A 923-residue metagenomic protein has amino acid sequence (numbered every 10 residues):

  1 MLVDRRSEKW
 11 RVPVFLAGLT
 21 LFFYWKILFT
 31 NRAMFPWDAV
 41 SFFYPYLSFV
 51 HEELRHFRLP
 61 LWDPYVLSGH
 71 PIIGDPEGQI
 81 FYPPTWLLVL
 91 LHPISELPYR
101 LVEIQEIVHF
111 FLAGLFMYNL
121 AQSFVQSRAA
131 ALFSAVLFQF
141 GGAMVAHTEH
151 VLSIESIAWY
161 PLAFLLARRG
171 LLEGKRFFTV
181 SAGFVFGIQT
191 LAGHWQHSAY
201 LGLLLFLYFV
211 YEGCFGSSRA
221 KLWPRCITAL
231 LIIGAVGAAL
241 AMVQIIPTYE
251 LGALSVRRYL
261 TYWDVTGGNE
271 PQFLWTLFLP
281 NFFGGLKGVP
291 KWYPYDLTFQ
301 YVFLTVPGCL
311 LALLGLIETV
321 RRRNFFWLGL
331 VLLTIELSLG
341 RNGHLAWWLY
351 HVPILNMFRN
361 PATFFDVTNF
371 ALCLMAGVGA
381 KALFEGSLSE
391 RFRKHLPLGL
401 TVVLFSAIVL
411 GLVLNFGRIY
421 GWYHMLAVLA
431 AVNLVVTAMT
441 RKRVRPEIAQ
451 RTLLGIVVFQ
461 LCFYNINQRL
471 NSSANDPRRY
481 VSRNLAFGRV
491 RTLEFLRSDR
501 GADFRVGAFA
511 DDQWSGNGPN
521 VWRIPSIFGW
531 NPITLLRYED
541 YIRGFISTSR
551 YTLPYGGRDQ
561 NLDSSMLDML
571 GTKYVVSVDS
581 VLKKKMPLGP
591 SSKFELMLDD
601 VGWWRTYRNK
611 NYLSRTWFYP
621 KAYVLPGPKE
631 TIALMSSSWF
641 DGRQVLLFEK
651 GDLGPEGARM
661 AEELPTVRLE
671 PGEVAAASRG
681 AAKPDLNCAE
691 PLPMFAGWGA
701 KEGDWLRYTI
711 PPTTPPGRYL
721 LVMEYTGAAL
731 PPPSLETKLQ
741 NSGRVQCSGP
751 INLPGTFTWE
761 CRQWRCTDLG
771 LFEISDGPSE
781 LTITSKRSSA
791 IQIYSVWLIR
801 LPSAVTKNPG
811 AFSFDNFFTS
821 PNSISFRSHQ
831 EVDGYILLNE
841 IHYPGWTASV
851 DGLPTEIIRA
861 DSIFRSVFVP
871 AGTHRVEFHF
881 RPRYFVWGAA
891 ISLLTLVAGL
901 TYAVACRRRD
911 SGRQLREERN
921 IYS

Functional and structural regions predicted by a protein language model:
D4-E77, Y249-V256, S473-D476, S482-W522 (+1 more regions): Hydrophobic alpha-helical membrane-insertion signals
L16-L19, I107, L112-F124, R128-C214 (+3 more regions): Membrane-embedded helix bundles of polyisoprenyl
T20-G114, V136-I157, A253-Y259, W263-V306 (+6 more regions): Membrane-interface coil-to-helix junctions
F43, K650-E662, P693-G697, D704-R707 (+5 more regions): Active-site-proximal, structured, solvent-exposed surfaces of multi-pass membrane proteins that position macromolecular
G74-E77, L453-L570, R608-A661, Y843 (+1 more regions): Extracytoplasmic/lumenal acceptor-recognition loop(s) of multi-pass membrane glycoenzymes
I104-Q122, F303-I317, F325, A430 (+1 more regions): Selective detector of the "anchor" transmembrane alpha-helix that sits immediately C-terminal
V151-I154, A158, G170-G183, G187 (+9 more regions): Contiguous transmembrane helix-bundle modules in multi-pass membrane proteins
R744-G777: Extracellular carbohydrate recognition and processing domains and analogous Trp-centered ligand-binding platforms
